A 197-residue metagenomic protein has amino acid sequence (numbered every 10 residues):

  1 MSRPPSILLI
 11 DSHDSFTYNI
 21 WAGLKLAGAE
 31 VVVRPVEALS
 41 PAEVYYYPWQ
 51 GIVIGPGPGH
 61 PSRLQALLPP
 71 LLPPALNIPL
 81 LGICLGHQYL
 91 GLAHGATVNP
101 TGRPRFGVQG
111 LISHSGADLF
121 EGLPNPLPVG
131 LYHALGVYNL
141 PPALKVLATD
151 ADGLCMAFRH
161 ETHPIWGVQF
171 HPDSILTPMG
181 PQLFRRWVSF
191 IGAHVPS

Functional and structural regions predicted by a protein language model:
M1, K25, V137-N139: Short, conserved catalytic or adaptor-binding loops enriched in Gly and charged residues
P4-I10, D14-I83, Q88, H94 (+1 more regions): Flexible gly/pro-rich beta->alpha loop and the following alpha-helix that scaffold active-site loops
L24-A27, V146, Q182-F184: Residues in and immediately flanking transmembrane alpha helices
P69-L81, Q88-I165, F170-P178: Pocket-forming structural segment of enzyme catalytic cores
I175-S197: Acyltransferase
